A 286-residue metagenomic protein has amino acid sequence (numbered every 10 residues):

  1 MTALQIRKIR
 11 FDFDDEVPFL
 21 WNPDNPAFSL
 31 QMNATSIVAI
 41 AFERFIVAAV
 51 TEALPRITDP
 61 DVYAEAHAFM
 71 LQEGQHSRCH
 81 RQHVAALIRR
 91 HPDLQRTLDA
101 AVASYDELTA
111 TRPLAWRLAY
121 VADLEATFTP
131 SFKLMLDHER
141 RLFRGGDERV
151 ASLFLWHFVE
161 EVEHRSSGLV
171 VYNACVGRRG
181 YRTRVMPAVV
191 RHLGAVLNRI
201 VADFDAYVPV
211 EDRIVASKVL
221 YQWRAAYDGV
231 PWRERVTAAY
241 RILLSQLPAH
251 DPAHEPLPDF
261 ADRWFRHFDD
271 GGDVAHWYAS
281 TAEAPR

Functional and structural regions predicted by a protein language model:
M1-R286: Non-heme di-metal
